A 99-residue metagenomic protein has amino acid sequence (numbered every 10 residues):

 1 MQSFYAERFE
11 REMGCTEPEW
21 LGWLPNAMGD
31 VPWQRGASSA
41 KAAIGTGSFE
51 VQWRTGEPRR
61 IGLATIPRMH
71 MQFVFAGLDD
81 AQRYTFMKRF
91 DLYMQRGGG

Functional and structural regions predicted by a protein language model:
M1-A27: Terminal, regulation- and interaction-focused segments at domain boundaries
E7, S38, G47-F49, P67-M71: A generic structural signal for short beta-strands and their flanking turns/coil linkers
R11-C15, F73-L78: Short beta-strand-to-loop capping motifs
E17-G22, D79-T85: Short, conserved charged micro-motifs
L24-N26, T85-D91: Short amphipathic alpha-helices in soluble, non-transmembrane regions that often serve as interface/regulatory elements
M28-V31, D91-G98: A common structural junction motif
A40, I44, E57-R60, F73 (+1 more regions): Amphipathic, hydrophobic secondary-structure cores in small proteins
T46-T65: A short, structured beta-strand/loop element
